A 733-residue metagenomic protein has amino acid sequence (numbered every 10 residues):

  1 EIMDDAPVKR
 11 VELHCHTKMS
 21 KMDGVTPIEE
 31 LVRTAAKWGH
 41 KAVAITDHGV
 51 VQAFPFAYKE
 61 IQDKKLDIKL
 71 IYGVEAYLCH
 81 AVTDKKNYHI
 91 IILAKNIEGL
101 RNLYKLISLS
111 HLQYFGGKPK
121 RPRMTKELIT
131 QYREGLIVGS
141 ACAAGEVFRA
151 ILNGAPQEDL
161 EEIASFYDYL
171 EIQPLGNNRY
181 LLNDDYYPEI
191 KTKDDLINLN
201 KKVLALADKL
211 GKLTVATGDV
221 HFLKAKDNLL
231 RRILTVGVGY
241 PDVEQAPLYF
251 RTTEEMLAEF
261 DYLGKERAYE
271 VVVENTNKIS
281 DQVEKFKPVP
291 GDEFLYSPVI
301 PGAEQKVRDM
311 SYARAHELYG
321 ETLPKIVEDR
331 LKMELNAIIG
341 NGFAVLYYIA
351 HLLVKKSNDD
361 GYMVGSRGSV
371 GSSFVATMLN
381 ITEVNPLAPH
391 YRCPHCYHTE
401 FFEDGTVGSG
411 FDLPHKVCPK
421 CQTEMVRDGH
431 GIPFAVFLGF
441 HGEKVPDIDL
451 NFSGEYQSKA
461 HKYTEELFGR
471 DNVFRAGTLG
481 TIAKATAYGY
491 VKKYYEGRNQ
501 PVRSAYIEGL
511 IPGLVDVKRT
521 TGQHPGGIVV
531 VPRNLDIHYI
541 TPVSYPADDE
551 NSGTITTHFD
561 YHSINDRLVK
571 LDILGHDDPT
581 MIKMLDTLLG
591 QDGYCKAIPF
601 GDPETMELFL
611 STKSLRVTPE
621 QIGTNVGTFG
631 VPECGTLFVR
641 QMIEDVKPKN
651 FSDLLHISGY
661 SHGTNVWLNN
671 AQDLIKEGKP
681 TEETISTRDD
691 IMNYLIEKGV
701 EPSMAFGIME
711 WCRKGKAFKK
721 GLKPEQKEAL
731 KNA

Functional and structural regions predicted by a protein language model:
E1-M19: Replace "His-x-His-based motif
D4-K9, Y132, L331-K332: A short, polar/charged loop/turn motif at coil->beta-strand junctions and beta-hairpin connectors
L13-T26, N341-G342: Glycine-rich phosphate-binding "P-loop"
T17, V25-V43, H48-I90, I97-V307 (+4 more regions): Mg2+-dependent phosphoryl-transfer active-site scaffold
M22-V25, H48, A344-Y348, G365-S369: Short, conserved micro-motifs enriched in small and acidic residues
E293-I339: Extended low-complexity intrinsically disordered regions
E321-G365: Helix-rich "cap/lid" substructures immediately adjacent to catalytic or cofactor-binding pockets
K355-N358, S369-I381: Catalytic DNA-binding helix-loop module of base-excision-repair DNA glycosylases/AP lyases
